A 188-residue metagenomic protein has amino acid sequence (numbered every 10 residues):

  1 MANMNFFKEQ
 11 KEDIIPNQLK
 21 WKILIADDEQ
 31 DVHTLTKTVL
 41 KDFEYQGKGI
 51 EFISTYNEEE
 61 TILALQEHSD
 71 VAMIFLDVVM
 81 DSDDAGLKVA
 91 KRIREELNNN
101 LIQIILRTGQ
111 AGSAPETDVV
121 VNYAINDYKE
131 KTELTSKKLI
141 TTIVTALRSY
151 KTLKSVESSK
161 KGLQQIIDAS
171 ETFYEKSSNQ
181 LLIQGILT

Functional and structural regions predicted by a protein language model:
M1-L24, Q30-E51: Non-catalytic signal-transmission and effector/linker regions of two-component phosphorelay proteins
A26-D27, T55, I74: Conserved sequence signature across two-component system core domains
K37, K48, E58-E59, E67-R94 (+2 more regions): Conserved phosphotransfer microenvironments
I105-T108, K131: Hydrophobic/aromatic residues positioned on beta-strands within the core alpha/beta folds
G109-S113, L134: Short, conserved "switch-loop" micro-motifs in signal-transduction and mechanochemical regulators
N122, K138-K151: Receiver (REC) domain switch/output surface
S149-E175: Signal-transmission linkers at sensory-effector interfaces
E171-I186: Signal-transducing coiled-coil linker helices
